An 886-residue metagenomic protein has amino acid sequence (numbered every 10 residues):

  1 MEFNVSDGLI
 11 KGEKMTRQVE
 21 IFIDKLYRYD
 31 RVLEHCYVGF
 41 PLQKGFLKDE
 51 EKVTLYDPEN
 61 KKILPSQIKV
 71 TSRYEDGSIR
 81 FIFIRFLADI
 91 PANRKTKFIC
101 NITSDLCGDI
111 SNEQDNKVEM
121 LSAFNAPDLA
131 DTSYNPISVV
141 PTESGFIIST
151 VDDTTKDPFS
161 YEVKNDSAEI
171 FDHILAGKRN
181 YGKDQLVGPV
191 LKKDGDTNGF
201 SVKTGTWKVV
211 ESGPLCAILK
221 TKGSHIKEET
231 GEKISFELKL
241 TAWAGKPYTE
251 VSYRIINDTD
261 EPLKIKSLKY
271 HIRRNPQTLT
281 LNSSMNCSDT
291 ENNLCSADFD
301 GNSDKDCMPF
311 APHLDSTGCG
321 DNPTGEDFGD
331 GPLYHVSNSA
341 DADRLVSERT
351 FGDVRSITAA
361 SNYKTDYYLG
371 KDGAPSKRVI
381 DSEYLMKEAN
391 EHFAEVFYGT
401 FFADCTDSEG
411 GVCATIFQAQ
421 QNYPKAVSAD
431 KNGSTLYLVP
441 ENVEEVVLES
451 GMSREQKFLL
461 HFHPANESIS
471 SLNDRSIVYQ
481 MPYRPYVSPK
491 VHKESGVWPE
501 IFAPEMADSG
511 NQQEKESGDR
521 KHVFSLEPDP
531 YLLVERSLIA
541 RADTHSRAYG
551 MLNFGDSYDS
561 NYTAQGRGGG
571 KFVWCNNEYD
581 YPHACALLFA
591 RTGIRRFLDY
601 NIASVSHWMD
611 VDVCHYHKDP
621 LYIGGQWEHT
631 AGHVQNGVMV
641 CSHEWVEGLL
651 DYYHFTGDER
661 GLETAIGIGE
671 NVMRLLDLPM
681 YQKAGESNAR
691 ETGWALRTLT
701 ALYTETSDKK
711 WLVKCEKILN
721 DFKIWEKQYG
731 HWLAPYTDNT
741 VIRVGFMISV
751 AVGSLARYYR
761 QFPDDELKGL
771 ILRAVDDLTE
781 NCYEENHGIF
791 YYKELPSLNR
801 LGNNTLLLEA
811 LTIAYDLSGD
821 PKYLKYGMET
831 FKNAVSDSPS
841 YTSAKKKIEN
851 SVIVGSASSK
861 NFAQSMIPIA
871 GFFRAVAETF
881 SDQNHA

Functional and structural regions predicted by a protein language model:
K25-D49, K264-R273: Surface-exposed beta-strand/loop patches in extracellular or lumenal glycoproteins
F40-K62, H271-N286: Solvent-exposed beta-hairpin/edge-strand motifs
F81-F83, N125, S144-D157, E162-V491 (+4 more regions): Beta-strand/loop-rich accessory regions of lumenal/periplasmic or secreted enzymes, predominantly carbohydrate-active
N112-Y161, S288-D315, H463, S468-I602 (+3 more regions): An acidic-aromatic substrate-binding cleft motif
G223-H225, R254-D258, L459-H461, D580-R596 (+6 more regions): Well-ordered alpha-helical scaffold segments within catalytic/enzyme domains
N442, V447, Q565-E578, E628-H643 (+7 more regions): Solvent-exposed loop and edge beta-strand segments that line ligand/cofactor-binding and catalytic clefts
S468-G496, A507-L533, S537, K717 (+3 more regions): Terminal, non-catalytic domain-edge segments
Y486, E535-N553, Y600-Y616, R660-M680 (+3 more regions): Long, well-ordered core segments of solenoidal/helical folds
